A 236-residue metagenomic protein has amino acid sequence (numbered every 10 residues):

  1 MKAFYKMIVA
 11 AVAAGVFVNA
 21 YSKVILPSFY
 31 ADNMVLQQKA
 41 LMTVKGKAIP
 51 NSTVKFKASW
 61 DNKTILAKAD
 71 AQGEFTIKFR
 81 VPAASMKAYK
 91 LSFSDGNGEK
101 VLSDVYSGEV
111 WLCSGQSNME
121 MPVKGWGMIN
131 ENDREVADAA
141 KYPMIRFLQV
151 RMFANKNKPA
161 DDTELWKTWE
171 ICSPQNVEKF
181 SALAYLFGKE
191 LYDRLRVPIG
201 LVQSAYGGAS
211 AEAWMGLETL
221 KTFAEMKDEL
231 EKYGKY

Functional and structural regions predicted by a protein language model:
M1-K23: Bacterial Sec-dependent N-terminal signal peptides
Y21-Y236: Cell-envelope and extracellular/periplasmic
